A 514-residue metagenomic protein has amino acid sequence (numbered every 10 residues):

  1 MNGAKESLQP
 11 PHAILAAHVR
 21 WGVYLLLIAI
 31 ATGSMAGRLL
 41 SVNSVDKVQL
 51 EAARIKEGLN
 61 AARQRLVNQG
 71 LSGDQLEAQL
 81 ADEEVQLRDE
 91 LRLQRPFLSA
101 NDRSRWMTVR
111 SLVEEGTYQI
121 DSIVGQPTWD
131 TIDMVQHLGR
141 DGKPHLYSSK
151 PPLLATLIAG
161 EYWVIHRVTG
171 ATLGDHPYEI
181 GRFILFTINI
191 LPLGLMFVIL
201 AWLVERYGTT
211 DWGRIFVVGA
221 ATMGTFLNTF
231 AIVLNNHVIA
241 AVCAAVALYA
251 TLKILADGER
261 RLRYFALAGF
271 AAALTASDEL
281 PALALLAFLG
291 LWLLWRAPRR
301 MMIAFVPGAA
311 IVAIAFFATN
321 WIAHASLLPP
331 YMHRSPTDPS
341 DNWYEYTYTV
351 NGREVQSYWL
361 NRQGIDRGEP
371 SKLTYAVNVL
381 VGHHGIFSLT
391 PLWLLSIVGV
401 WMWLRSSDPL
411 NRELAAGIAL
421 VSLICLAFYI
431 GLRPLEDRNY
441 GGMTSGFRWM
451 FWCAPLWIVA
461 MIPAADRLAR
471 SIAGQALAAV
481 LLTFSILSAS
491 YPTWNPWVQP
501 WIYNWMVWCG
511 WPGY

Functional and structural regions predicted by a protein language model:
M1-L87, F97, L185, E205 (+2 more regions): Start-transfer (signal-anchor) and selected internal transmembrane alpha helices of multi-pass inner/ER membrane
G3, G290-L291, N378, S388-R412 (+2 more regions): Hydrophobic, aromatic-rich transmembrane alpha-helices and their immediate juxtamembrane boundary segments
V109, V217-V218, T222, N228 (+4 more regions): Membrane-interface alpha helices of multi-pass inner-membrane proteins
P152, G174-M196, G213-V246, A250 (+2 more regions): Aromatic- and kink-enriched transmembrane "portal" helix at the membrane-lumen/periplasm boundary that abuts
V168-H176, L195-M223, A241-V242, L255-L267: Transmembrane-helix signature of polytopic, membrane-embedded enzymes that assemble or transfer cell-envelope glycans
I239-G258, Y264-A272, L289, L456-A460: Specific aromatic-rich, kink-prone transmembrane helix
A250-D257, A284-A318, I397-L410, V459: Perimembrane helix-loop-helix junctions
R300-G399, A419-Y429, L487-Q499: Membrane-lumen/periplasm interface segments of specific transmembrane helices in polyprenyl phosphate-linked
